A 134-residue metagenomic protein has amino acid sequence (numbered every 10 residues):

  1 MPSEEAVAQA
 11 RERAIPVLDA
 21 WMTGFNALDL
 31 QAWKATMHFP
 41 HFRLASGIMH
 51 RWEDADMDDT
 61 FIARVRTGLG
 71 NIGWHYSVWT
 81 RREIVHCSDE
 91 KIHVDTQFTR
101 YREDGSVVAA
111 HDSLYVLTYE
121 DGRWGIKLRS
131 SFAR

Functional and structural regions predicted by a protein language model:
M1-A35, F39: Short, low-complexity N-terminal intrinsically disordered segments enriched in polar/charged residues
L18-W21, F25, M37, H41 (+3 more regions): Hydrophobic alpha-helical core bundles mediating ligand binding, dimerization, or RNAP-core interactions
L30-I84, E90: A solvent-exposed, acidic/Ser-Thr-rich amphipathic alpha-helical stretch
G47-M49, G105, G122: Detector for glycine-centered tight turns/loop "hinges" at secondary-structure junctions
W79-V85, Q97-R100, D112-T118: Hydrophobic/aromatic beta-strand elements that line small-molecule binding cavities or substrate pockets in beta-rich
V94-D95, K127: Beta-strand residues in well-ordered beta-sheet regions across diverse protein folds
R100-V108: Short, cysteine-centered beta-strand-loop-beta hairpins and adjacent loop/turn segments enriched in charged/polar
V108-R134: Short beta-strand edge/turn micro-motifs at domain boundaries
